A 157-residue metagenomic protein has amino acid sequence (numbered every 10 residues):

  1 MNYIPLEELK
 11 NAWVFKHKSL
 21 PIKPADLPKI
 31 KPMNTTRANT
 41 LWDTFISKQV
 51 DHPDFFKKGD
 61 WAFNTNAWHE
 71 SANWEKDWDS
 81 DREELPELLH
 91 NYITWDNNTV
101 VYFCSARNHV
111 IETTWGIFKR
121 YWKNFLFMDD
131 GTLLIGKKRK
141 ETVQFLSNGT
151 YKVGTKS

Functional and structural regions predicted by a protein language model:
M1-T150, T155-S157: Structured alpha/beta or helical-core interaction and ligand-binding surfaces enriched in interleaved
